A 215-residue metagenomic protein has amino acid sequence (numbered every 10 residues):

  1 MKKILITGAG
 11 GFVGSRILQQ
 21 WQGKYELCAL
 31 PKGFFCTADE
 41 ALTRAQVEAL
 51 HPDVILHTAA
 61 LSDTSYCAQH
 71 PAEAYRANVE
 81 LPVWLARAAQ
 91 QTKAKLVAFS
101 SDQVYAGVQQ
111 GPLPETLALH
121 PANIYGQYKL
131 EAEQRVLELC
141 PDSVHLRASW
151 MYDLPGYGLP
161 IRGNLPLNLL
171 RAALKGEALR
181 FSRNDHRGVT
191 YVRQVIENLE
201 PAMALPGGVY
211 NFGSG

Functional and structural regions predicted by a protein language model:
K2-Q22: N-terminal Rossmann NAD(P)H-binding glycine-rich loop of SDR-like oxidoreductase domains
T7, L30, I55-A59, L96-D102 (+2 more regions): SDR active-site strand-loop-helix element
R16, N198-L199, A204-G215: Mid/C-terminal beta-alpha module of Rossmann-like enzyme folds, strongest in SDR-family dehydrogenases/epimerases
L27-C36: A short beta-strand-loop structural module common to alpha/beta enzyme folds
T37-D39, R44-A77, A88: NAD(P)H-binding glycine-rich loop region in Rossmannoid oxidoreductase-like domains and their noncatalytic homologs
R76, E80-W84, V104-L146, M151-Y152 (+1 more regions): Catalytic helix-loop patch of NAD(P)-dependent Rossmann-fold dehydrogenases
T92-A94: A short helix->loop->beta-strand "cap" motif at the edges of active sites that frequently abuts
Q134-R187, V192-E197: NAD(P)-dependent short-chain dehydrogenase/reductase
